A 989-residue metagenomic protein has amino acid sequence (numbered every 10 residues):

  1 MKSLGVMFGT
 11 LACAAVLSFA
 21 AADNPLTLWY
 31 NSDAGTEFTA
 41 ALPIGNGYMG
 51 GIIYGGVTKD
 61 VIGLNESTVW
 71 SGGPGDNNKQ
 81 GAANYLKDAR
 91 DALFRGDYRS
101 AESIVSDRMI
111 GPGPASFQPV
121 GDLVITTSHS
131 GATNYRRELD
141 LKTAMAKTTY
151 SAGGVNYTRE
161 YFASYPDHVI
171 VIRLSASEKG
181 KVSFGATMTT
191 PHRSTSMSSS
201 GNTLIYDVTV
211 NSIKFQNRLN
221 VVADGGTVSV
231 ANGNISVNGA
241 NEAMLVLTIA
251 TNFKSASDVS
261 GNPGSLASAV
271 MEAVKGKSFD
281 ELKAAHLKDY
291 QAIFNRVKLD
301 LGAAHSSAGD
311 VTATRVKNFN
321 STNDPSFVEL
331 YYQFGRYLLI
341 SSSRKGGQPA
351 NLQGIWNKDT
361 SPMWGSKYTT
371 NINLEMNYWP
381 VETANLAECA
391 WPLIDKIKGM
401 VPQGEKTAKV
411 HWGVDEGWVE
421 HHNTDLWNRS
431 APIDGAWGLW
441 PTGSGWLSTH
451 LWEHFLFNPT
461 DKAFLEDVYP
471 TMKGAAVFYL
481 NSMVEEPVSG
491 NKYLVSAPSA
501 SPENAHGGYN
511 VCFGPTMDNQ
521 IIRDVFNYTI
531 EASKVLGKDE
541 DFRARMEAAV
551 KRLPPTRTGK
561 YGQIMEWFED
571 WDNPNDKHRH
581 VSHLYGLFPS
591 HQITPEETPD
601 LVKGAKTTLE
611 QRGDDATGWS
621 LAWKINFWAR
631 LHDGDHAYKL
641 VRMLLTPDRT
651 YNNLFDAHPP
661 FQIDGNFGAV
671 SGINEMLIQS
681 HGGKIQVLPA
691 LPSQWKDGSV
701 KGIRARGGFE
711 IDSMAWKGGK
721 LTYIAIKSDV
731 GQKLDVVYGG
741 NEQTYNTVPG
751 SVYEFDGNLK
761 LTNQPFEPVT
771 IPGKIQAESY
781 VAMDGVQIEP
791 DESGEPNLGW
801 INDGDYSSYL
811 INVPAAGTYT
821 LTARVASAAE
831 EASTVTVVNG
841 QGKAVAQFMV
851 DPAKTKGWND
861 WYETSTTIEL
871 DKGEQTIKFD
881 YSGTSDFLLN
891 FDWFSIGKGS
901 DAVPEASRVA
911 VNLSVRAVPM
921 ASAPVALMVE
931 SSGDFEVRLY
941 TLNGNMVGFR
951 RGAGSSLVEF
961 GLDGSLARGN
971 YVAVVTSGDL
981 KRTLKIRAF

Functional and structural regions predicted by a protein language model:
A21-A436, E453-H454, K473-A476, S489 (+7 more regions): Aromatic-residue-lined binding/catalytic grooves and analogous aromatic/hydrophobic interfacial grooves in multimeric
G47, N377, Y819, Q875-I877 (+1 more regions): A short tyrosine-centered beta-strand micro-motif
E453-A463, A475-E485, F542-P574, I593 (+2 more regions): Non-catalytic carbohydrate-binding regions of carbohydrate-active enzymes
G474-A532: Acidic/histidine-rich catalytic neighborhood
T762-D901: Extracytoplasmic
G873, A926, M946-L966, D979-L980: Glycine-centered tight-turn motifs at strand-turn-strand junctions
F894, F949, S965-F989: C-terminal tail/sorting-segment detector
D901-S931, L939-V947, R968, L984-F989: Surface-exposed, proline-anchored Ser/Thr-rich loop/turn motifs
